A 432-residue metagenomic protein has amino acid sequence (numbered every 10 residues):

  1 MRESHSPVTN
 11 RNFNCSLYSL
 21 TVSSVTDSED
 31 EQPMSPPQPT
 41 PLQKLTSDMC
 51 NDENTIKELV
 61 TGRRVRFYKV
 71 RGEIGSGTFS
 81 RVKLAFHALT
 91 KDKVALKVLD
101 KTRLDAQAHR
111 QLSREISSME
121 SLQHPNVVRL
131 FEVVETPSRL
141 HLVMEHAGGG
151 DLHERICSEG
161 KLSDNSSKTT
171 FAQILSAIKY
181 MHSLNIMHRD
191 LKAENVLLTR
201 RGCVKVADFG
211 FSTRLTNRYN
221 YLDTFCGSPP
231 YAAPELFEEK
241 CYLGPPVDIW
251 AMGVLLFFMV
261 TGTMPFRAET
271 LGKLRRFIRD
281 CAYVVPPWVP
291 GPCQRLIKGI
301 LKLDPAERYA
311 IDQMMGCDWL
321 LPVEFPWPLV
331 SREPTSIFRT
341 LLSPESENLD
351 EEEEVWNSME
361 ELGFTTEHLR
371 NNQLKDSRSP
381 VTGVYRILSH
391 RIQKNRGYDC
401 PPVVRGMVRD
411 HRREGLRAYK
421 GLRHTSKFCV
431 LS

Functional and structural regions predicted by a protein language model:
M1-V65: Intrinsically disordered, low-complexity regulatory segments that flank or precede the catalytic domain of eukaryotic
V70-T78, V82: Protein kinase glycine-rich loop
K93, V98-L122: Conserved N-lobe beta3->alphaC-helix segment of eukaryotic protein kinase catalytic domains
V133: Activation-segment/catalytic-loop signature of the eukaryotic protein kinase fold
P137-D151, R155: Conserved short submotifs of the Hanks-type protein kinase catalytic core that shape the nucleotide-binding pocket
T170-F171: Activation segment signature within eukaryotic-like protein kinase domains
S176-I186: Protein kinase catalytic-loop region centered on the HRD/HxD motif
